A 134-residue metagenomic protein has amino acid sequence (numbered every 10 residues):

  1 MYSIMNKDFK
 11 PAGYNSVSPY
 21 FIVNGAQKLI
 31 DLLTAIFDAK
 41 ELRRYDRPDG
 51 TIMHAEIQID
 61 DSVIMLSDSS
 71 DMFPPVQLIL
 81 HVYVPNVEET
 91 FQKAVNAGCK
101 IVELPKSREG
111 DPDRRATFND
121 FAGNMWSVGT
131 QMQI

Functional and structural regions predicted by a protein language model:
M1-A12, L42, M53, L66-S67 (+1 more regions): Vicinal oxygen chelate
N6, A12-Y14, F37, F73-P74: General secondary-structure edge motif
G13, Y20-V63: Core segments of cupin and vicinal oxygen chelate
S16-N24, H54-Q58, D71-V95, R114-N119: Vicinal oxygen chelate
L29-L33, L42, L66, M72 (+2 more regions): Generic detector of leucine side chains in alpha-helical contexts
R47-G50, M72, R108-G110: A short beta-turn/loop motif at secondary-structure boundaries
